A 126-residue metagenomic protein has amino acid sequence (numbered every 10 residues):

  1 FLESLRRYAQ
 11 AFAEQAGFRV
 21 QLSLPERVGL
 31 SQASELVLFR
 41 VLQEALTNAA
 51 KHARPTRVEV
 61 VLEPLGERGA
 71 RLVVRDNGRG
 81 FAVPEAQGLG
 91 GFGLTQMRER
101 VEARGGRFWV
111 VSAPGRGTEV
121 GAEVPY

Functional and structural regions predicted by a protein language model:
F1-Y126: Coiled-coil dimerization/phosphotransfer module
